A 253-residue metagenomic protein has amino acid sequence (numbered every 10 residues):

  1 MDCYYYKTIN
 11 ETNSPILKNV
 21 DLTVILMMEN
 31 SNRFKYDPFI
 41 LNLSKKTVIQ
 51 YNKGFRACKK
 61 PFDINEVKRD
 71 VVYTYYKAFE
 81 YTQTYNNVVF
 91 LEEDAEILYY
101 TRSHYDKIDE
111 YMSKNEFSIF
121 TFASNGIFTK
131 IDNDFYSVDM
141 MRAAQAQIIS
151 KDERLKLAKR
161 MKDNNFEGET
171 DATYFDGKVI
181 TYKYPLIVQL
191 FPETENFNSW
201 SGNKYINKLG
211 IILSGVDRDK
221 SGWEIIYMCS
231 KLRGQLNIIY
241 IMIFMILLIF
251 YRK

Functional and structural regions predicted by a protein language model:
M1-L91, A95-K253: An acidic/histidine-cluster motif and surrounding catalytic segment that typifies divalent-metal-assisted enzyme active
